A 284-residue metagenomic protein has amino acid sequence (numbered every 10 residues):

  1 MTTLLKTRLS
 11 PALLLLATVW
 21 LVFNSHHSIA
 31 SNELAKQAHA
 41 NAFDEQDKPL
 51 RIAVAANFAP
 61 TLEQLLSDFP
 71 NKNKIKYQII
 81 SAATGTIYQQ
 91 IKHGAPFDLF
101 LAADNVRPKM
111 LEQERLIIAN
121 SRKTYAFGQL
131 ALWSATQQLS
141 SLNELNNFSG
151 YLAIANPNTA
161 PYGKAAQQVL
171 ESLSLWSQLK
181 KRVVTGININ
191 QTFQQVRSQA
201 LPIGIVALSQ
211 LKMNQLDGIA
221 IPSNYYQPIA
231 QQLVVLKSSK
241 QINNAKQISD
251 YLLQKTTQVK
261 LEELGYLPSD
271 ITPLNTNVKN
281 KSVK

Functional and structural regions predicted by a protein language model:
T2-L13: Bacterial N-terminal signal peptides that target proteins for export
A12-N24: Bacterial N-terminal signal peptides
S25-K72, G85, Q89-H93, A102-N105 (+3 more regions): Exported/periplasmic ABC-transporter solute-binding proteins
K76-G85: A short beta-strand-loop structural module common to alpha/beta enzyme folds
I118-S121: Short, P/G- and charge-enriched loop/turn segments at secondary-structure junctions
